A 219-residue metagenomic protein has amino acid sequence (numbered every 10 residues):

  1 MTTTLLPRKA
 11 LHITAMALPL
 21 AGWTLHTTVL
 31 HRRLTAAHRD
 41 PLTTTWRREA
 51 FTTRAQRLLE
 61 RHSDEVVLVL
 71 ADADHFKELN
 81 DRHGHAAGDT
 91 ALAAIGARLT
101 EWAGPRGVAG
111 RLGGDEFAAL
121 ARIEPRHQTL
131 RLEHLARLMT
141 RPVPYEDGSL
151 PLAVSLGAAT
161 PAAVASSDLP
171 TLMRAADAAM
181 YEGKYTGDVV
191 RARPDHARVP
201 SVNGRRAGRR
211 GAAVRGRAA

Functional and structural regions predicted by a protein language model:
M1, R217-A219: Non-catalytic regulatory/interaction regions at protein termini and inter-domain linkers
T2-P41, E49-L59, E65: Signal-transducing coiled-coil linker helices
T35-T53, A71-G84, A93: Conserved nucleotide-binding and Mg2+-coordinating catalytic segments in signaling enzymes
F51, A55, A91-L92, G96-L99 (+2 more regions): Heptad-repeat coiled-coil signal-transmission/dimerization helices
R54-H83, G110, L150, G216: Active-site-proximal structural segments of metal-dependent nucleotidyl cyclase/transferase enzymes
G96-A162: GGDEF/GGEEF active-site signature
G148-A179, D195: A short glycine-enriched loop-to-beta-strand structural element that forms part of the catalytic core of nucleotide
T171-R217: Catalytic/regulatory signature loops of cyclic-dinucleotide turnover enzymes and related class III nucleotidyl cyclases
